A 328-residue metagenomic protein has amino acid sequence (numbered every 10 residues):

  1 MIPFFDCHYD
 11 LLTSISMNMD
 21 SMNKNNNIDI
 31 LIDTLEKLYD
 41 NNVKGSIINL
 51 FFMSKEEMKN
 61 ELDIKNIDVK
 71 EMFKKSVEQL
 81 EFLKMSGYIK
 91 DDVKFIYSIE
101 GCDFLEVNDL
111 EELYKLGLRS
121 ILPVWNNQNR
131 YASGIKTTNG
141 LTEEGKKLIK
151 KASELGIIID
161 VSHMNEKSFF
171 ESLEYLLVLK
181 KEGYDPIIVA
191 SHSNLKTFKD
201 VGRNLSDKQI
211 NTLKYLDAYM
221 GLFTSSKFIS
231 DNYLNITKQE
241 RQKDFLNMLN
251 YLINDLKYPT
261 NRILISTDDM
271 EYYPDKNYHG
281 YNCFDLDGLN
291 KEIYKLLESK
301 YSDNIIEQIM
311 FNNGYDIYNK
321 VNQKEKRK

Functional and structural regions predicted by a protein language model:
M1-T142, K146, L173, L177-V178 (+2 more regions): N-terminal hydrophobic targeting/anchoring segments and the immediately downstream early-domain regions of hydrolases
T138-L173, L179, P186-S191: Loop-centered beta-sheet repeat module
M164, S193-L195, F223-S226: Histidine- and/or cysteine-centered catalytic micro-motif in compact active-site loops
G183, H192-L195, V201, L205-S206: Acidic, glycine-rich loop-and-beta core segments that form the ion-binding/anion-interacting portion of active sites
